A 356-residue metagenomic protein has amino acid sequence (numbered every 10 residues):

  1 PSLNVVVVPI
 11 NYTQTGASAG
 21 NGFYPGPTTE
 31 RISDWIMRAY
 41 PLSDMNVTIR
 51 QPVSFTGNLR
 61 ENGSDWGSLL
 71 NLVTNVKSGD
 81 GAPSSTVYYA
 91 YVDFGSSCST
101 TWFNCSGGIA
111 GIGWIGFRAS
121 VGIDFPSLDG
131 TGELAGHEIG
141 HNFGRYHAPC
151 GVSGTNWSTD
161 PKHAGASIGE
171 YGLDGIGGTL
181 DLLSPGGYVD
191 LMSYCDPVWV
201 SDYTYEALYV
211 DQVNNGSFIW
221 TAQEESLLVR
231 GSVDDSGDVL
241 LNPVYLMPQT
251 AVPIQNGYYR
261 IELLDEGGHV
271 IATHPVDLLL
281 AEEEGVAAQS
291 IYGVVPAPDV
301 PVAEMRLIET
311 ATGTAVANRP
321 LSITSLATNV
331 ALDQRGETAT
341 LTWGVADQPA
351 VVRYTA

Functional and structural regions predicted by a protein language model:
S2, S33, Y188-L191, Y258 (+1 more regions): Extracellular structured ligand-interaction cores
S2-N4, N46-T48, S54, N71 (+8 more regions): Ser/Thr- (and often Asn-) enriched beta-sheet segments in non-cytosolic proteins
S2-W157: Active-site-proximal segment of zinc-dependent metalloprotease catalytic domains
T13-A19, W199-D202, I271-T273: Short, solvent-exposed loop/turn elements at domain surfaces
M45-N71, G186-Y188, W199-I219, E309-S322: Short linear, low-complexity motifs centered on an aromatic residue
Y91-T100, Y194-V198, D265-G268, E309-T312: Short, flexible beta-strand-to-coil junctions
E133, P149-N256: Replace "(M1/M4/M9/M12/WLM)" with "(e.g., M1/M4/M8/M9/M12/M26/WLM)" and add "not limited to" to clarify scope
Y209, N214-Y354: Extracellular glycoprotein-like low-complexity segments
